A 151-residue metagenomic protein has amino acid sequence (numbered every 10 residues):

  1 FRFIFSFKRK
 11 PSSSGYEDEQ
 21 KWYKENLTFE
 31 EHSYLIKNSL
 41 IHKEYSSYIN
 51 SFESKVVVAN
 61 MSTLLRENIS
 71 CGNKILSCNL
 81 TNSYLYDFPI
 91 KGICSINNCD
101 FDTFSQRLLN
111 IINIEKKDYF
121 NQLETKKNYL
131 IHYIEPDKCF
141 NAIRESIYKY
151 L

Functional and structural regions predicted by a protein language model:
F1-K43: Catalytic donor nucleotide-activated moiety binding site of glycosyltransferases and closely related
R2-S6, V58-A59, S77: A structural signal for short, well-ordered beta-strand segments and their strand-loop junctions that often border
R9, M61-S62: Helix N-cap/beta->alpha junction signal
D18-E30, V56, T63-Y133: Catalytic binding pocket for nucleotide-activated donors in carbohydrate/polymer assembly enzymes
H42-S54, S70: Short acidic alpha-helix that forms the nucleotide-activated donor recognition element in Leloir-type transferases
Y133-L151: C-terminal alpha-helical cap of glycosyltransferases
